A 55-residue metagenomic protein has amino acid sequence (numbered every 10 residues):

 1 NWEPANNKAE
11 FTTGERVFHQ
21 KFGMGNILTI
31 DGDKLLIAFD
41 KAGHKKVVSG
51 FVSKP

Functional and structural regions predicted by a protein language model:
N1-R16: Mixed-charge, Lys/Arg-rich low-complexity intrinsically disordered regions
V17, G25-I27: Conserved hydrophobic positions within beta-strands
K34-P55: A short macromolecule-binding patch
